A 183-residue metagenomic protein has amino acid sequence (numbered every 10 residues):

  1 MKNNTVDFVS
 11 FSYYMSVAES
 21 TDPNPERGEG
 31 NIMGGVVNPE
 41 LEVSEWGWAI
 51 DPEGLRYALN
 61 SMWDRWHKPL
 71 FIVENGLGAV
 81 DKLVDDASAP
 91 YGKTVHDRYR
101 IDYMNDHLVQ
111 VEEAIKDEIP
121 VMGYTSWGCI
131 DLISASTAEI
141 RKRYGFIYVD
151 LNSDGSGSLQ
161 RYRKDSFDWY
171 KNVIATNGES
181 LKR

Functional and structural regions predicted by a protein language model:
M1-R183: Non-catalytic scaffold segments within catalytic domains of secreted glycoside hydrolases
